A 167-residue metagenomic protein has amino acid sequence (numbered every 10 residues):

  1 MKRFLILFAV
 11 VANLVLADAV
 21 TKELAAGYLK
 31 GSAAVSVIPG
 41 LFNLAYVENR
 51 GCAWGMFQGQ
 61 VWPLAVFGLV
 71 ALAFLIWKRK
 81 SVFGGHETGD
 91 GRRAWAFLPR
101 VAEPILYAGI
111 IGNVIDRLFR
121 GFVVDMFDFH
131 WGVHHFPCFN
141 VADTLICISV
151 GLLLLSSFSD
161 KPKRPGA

Functional and structural regions predicted by a protein language model:
M1-A167: Alpha-helical transmembrane bundles and membrane-interface segments of multipass inner-membrane proteins
